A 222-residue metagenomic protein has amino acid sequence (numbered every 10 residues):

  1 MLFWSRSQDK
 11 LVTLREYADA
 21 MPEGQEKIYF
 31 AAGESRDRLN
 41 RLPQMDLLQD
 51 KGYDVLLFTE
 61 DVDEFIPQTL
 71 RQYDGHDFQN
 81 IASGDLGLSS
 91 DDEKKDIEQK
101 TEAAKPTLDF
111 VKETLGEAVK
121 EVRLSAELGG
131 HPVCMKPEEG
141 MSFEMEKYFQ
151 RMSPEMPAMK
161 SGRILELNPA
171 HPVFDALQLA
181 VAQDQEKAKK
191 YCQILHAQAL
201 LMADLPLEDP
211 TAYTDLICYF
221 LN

Functional and structural regions predicted by a protein language model:
M1-N222: Conserved GHKL (Bergerat-fold) ATPase module
